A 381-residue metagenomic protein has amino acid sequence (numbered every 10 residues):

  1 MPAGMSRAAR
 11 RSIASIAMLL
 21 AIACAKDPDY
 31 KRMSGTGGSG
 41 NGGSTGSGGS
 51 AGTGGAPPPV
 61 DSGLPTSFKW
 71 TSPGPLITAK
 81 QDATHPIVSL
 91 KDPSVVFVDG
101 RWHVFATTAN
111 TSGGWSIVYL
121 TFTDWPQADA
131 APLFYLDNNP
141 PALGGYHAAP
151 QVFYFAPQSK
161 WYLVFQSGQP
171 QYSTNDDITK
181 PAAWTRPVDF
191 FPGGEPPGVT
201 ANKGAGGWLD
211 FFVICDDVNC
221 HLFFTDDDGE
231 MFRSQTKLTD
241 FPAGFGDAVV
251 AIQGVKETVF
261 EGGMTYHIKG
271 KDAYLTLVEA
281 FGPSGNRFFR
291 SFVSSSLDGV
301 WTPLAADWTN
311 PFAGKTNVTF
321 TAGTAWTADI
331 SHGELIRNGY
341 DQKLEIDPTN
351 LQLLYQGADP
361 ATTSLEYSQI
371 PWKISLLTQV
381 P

Functional and structural regions predicted by a protein language model:
M1-M5, S12-I16, L20-S62: Ser/Thr-rich, Pro/Gly/Ala-heavy low-complexity intrinsically disordered linkers and tails of secreted extracellular
R10, S39-G42, Q81, T321: Residues at structural and domain junctions
P28-Y30, P59-P381: Carbohydrate-active catalytic/glycan-binding domains of CAZyme proteins, especially the secreted or lumenal ectodomains
